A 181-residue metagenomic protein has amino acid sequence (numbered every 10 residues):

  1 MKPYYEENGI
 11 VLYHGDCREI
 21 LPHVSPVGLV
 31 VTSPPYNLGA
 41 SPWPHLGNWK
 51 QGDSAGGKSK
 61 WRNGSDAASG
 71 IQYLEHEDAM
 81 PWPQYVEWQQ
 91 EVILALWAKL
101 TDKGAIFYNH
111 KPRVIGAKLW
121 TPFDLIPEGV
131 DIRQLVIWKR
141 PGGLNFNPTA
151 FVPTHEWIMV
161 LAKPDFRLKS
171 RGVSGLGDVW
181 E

Functional and structural regions predicted by a protein language model:
M1-E181: Core catalytic lobe of class I
